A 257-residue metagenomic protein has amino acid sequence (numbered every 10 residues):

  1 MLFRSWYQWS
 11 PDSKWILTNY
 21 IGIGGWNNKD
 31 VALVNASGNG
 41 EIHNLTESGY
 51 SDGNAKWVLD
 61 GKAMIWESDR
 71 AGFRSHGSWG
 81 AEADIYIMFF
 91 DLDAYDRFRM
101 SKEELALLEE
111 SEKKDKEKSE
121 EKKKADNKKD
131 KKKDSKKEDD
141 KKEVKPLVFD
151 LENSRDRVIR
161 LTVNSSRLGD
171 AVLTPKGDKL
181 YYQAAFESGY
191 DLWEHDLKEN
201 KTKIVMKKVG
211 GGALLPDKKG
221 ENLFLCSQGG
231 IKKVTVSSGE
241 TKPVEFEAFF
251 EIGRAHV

Functional and structural regions predicted by a protein language model:
M1-L2, A255-V257: Short, small-residue-biased leader/transition segments that mark boundaries at the very start of proteins
F3-R4, K14, N19-A32, G38-N39 (+5 more regions): A flexible loop/linker signature enriched in serine peptidases of the S9 family
F3-R4, S48-G53, S165-L168, K208-A213 (+1 more regions): Short coil/turn segments at the loop-to-beta-strand junctions that recur within blades of beta-propeller repeat folds
Y7-W15, A55-A63, A171-D178, L214-G220: Blade-terminus and WD-like Trp-Asp/Gly-His loop motifs, strongest in beta-propeller folds
N35-N39, D91, L197-N200, V236-G239: Short loop/turn segments that connect beta-strands within beta-propeller blades
E41-L45, I159-L161, K201-M206: A short beta-strand motif characteristic of beta-propeller blades
P146-S165: A short helix->beta-strand "capping" segment at the edge of beta-propeller domains
T162-K179, A184-A185: Beta-strand-rich domains and repeat architectures in extracellular enzymes and scaffolds, especially beta-propellers
